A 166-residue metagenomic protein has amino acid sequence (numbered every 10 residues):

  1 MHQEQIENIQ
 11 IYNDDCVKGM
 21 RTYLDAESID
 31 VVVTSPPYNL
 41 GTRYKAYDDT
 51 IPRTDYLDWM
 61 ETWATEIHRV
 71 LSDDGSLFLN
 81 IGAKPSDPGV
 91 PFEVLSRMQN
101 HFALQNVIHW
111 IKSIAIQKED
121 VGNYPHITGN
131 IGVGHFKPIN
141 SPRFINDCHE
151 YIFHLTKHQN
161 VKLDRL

Functional and structural regions predicted by a protein language model:
M1-L166: Core catalytic lobe of class I
